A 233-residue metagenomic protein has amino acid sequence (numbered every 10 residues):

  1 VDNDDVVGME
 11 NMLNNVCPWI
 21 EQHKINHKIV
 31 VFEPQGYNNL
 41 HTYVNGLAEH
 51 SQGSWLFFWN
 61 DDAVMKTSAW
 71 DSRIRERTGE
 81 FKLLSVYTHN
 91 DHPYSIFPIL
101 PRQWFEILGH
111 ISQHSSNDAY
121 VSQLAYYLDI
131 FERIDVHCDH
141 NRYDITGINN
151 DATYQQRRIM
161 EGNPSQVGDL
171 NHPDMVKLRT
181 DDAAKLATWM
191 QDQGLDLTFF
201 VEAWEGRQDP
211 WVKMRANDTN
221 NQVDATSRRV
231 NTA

Functional and structural regions predicted by a protein language model:
V1-P34: Acidic donor-binding segment of Leloir-type glycosyltransferases
V30-L40, V64, H89-D91: Short, acidic/glycine-rich phosphate-metal binding loop used to engage nucleotide
V44-W55: Active-site nucleotide-sugar/metal-binding loop of Leloir-type enzymes
G53-V64: Short beta-strand-to-loop acidic/aromatic patch adjacent to the donor-nucleotide binding site
T67-L83: Conserved donor-nucleotide/metal-binding helix-loop-beta segment in metal-dependent transferases, i.e., the alpha-helix
K82-P98: Short beta-strand-to-loop element that shapes/binds the nucleotide-sugar donor at the catalytic cleft/hinge
L100-S116, L124-R133: Aromatic-glycine-rich donor-binding/catalytic loop that engages nucleotide-sugar donors across glycosyltransferases
A119-A233: C-terminal catalytic/acceptor-binding lobe
